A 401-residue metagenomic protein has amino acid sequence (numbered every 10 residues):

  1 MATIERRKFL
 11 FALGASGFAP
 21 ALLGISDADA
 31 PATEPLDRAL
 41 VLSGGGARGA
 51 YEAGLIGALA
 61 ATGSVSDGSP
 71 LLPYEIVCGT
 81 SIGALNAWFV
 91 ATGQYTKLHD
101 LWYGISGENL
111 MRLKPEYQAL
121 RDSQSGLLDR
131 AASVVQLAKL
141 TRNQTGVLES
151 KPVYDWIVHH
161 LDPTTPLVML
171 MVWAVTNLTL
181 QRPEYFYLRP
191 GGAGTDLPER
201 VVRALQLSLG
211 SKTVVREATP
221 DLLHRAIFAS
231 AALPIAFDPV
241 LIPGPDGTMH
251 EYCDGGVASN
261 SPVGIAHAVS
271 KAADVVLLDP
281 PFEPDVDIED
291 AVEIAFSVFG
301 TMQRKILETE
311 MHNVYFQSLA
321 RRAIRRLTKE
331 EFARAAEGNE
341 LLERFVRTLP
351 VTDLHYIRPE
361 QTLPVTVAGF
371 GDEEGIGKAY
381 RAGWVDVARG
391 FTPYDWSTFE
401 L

Functional and structural regions predicted by a protein language model:
M1-G17: N-terminal secretory signal peptides and thylakoid transit peptides that target proteins across membranes
A21-A39: C-terminal segment of N-terminal export signals and the immediately downstream linker at the start of the mature
T33-A39, A47-K151, D155, L188-S208 (+4 more regions): Patatin-like phospholipase
G46-R48, A84, V257, F282-E283: Solvent-exposed loop/turn segments at secondary-structure junctions within structured extracellular/periplasmic domains
A61-P70, G244-P245, S270, L342: Alpha-helix termini
G126-L278, F345-T362, A368-D386, G390-T392 (+1 more regions): Active-site-adjacent alpha/beta core region of enzyme catalytic domains
V269-K271, P280-R344, A379-A388, Y394-L401: Terminal low-complexity/disordered tails
